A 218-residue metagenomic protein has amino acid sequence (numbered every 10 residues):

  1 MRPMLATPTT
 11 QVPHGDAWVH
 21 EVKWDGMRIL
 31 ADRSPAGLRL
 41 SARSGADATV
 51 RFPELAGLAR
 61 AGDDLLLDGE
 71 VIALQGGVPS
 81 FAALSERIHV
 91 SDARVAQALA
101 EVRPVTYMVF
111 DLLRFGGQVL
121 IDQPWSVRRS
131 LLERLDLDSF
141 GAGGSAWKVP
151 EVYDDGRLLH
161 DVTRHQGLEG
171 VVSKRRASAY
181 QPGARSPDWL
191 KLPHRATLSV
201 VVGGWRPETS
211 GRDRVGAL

Functional and structural regions predicted by a protein language model:
M1-A217: Catalytic cores of nucleic-acid ligases and guanylyltransferases
